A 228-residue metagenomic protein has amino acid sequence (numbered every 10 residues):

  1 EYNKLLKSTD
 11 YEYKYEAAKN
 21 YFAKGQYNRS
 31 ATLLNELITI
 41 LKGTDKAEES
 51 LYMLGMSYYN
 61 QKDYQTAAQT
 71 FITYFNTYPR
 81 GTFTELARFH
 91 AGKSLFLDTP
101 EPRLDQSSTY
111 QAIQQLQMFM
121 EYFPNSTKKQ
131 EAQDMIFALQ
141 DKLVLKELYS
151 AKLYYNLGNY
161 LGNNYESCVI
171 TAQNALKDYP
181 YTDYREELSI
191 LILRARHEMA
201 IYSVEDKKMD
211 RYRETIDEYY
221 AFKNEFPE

Functional and structural regions predicted by a protein language model:
E1-E228: Acidic, polar-rich low-complexity tracts and alpha-helical solenoid repeat scaffolds
